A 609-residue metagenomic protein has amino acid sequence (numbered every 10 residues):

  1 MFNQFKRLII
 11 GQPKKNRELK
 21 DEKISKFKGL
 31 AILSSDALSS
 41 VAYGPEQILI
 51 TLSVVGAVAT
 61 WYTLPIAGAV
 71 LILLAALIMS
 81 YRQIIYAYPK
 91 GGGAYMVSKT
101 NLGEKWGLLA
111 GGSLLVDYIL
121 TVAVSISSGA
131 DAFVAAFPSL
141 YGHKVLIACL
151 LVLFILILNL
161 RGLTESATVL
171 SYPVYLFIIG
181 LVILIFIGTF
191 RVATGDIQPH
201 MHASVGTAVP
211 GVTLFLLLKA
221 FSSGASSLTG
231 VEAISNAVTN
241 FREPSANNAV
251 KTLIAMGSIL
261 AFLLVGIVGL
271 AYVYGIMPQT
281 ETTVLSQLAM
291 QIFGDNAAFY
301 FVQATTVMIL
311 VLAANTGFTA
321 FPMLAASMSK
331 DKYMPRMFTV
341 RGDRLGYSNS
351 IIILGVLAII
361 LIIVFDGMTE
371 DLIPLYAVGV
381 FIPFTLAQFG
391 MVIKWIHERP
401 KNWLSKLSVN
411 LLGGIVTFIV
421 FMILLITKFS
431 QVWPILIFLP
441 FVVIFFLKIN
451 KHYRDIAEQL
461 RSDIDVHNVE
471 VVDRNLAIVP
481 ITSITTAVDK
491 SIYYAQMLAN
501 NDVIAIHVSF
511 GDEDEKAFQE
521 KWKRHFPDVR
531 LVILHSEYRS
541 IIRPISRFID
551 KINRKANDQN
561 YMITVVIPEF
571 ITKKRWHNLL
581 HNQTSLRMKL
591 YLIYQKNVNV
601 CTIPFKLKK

Functional and structural regions predicted by a protein language model:
M1-R17, D455, R461, E470-K609: Cytosolic C-terminal regulatory domains/tails of membrane transporters and channels
M1-V55, M79, K90, S98-K105 (+3 more regions): Membrane-interface "cap" regions at the ends of multi-pass membrane proteins
N3, L49-K99, E104-G111, V124-L151 (+1 more regions): Extracellular loop-to-transmembrane helix junctions
S25, E104, V145-C149, R242-F262 (+2 more regions): Loop-to-transmembrane helix boundary motifs in multi-pass membrane proteins
G103, A255-S258, F262-A313, F338-I363: TM-loop-TM module centered on a large, flexible mid-protein loop between adjacent transmembrane helices in multi-pass
Y175, I179-T229, T427-Q431, R461: Helix-loop-helix junctions that connect adjacent transmembrane segments in multi-pass membrane transporters
L176-A203, I267-G275, T385-P400, K448-A457: Hydrophobic alpha-helical segments and their helix-loop junctions in multi-pass secondary transporters
M337-S348, F384-F429, V466: C-terminal membrane-solvent junction of multi-pass transporters and transport-like membrane proteins
